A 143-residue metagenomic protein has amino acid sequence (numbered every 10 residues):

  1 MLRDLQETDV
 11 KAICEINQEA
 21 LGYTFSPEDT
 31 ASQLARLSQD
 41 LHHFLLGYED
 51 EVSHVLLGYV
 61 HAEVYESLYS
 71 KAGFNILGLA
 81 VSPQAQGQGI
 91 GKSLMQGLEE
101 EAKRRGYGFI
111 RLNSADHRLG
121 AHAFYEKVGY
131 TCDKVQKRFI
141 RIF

Functional and structural regions predicted by a protein language model:
D4-A72, L77: Acetyl-CoA-dependent GNAT
L5, L79-V81, S114, Y130: Hydrophobic adenine-recognition pocket in adenosine-nucleotide-binding enzymes
H42-H43, K134-R138: Short hydrophobic/aromatic beta-strand or adjacent loop that forms the aromatic wall/cage of a ligand/substrate-binding
G78-V81, G87-E100, A123, K127: Conserved acetyl-CoA-binding loop-helix of GNAT-fold acetyltransferases
M95, A102-S114: Conserved GNAT acetyl-CoA-binding A-motif
R111-A121, I140-F143: Conserved beta-strand-loop-alpha-helix junction that forms the acyl-donor binding cleft
E126-V135: Conserved acetyl-CoA-binding loop of GNAT-fold acetyltransferases
